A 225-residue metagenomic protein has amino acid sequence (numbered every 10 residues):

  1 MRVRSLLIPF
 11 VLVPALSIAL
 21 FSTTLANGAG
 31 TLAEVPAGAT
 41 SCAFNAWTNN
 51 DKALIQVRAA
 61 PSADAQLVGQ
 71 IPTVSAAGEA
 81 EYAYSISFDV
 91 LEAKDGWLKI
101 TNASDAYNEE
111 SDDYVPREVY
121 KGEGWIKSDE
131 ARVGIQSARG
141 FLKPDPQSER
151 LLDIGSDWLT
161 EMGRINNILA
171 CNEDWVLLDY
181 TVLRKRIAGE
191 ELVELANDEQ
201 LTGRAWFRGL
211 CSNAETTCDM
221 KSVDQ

Functional and structural regions predicted by a protein language model:
M1-S5: Positively charged n-region of N-terminal signal peptides that target proteins for export
P9-F21: Bacterial N-terminal signal peptides
F21-G28: Sec/Tat signal peptide C-region and signal peptidase I cleavage site
A29-N45, K99-S148, E173, L177-Q225: Boundary regions of SH3-family modules and the immediately adjacent low-complexity/disordered segments in eukaryotic
G38-G69: N-terminal targeting signals for Sec/Tat export/insertion, comprising classic cleavable signal peptides
T40-D51, A76-E92, E161-I168: A structural signal for short, hydrophobic beta-strand segments that form beta-sheets in beta-rich/all-beta domains
A60-Y84, P144-E161, L169: SH3/SH3-like (including bacterial SH3b) beta-barrel domains that bind proline-rich motifs or cell-wall ligands
